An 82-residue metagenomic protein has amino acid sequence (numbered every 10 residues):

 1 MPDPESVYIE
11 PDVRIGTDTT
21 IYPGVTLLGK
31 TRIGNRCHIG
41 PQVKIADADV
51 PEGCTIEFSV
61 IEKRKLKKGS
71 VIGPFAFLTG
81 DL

Functional and structural regions predicted by a protein language model:
M1-D12: Long, charged amphipathic helices and adjacent flexible linkers at domain junctions
E10-P11, G16-T17, Y22-P23, L28-G29 (+7 more regions): Left-handed beta-helix
